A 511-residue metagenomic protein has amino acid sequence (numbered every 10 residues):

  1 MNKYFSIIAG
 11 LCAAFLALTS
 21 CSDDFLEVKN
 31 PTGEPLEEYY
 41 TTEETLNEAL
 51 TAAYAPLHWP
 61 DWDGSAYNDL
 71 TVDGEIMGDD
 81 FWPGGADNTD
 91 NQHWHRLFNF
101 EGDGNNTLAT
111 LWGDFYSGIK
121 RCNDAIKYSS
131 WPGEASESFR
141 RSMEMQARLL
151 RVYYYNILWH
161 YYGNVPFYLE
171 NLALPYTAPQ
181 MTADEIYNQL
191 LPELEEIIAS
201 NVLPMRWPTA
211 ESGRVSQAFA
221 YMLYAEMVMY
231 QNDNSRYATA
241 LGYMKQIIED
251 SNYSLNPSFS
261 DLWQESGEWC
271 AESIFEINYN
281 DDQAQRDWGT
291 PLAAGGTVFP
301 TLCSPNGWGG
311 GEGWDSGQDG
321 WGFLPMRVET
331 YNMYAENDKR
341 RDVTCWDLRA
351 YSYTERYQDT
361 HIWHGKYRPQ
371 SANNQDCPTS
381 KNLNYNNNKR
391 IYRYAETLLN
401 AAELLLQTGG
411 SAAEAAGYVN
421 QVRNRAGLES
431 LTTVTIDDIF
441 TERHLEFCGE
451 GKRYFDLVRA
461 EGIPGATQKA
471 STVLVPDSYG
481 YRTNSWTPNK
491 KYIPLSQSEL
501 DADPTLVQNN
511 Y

Functional and structural regions predicted by a protein language model:
M1-P31: Bacterial Sec-dependent N-terminal signal peptides
C21-F25, F115-G118, A183-E185, Q189-L191 (+4 more regions): Long, intrinsically disordered, low-complexity segments
S22-T89, Y187, L191, E195-E196 (+2 more regions): An aromatic- and glycine-enriched ligand-binding surface/loop that stacks and positions planar moieties
E43-T51, A55-D61, G85-Y162, M181-N188 (+4 more regions): Conserved, well-structured interaction surfaces
F81-L111, L174-T177, L302, S371-N382 (+1 more regions): Short, solvent-exposed loop/beta-turn-alpha elements that line the ligand-binding surface or hinge of extracytoplasmic
N91-F98, P325-R393: Flexible, polar/acidic helix-loop-strand segments at domain edges
W159-Y161, P166, Y230-N234, Q407-G410: Short coil/turn linking the two alpha-helices of tandem helical-hairpin repeats
